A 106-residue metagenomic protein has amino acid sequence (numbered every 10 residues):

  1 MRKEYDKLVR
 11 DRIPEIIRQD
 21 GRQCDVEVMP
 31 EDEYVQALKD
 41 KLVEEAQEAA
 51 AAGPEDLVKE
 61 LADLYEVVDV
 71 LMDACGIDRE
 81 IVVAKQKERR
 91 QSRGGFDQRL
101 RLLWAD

Functional and structural regions predicted by a protein language model:
M1-D106: Flexible "arm" and connector segments at domain edges
